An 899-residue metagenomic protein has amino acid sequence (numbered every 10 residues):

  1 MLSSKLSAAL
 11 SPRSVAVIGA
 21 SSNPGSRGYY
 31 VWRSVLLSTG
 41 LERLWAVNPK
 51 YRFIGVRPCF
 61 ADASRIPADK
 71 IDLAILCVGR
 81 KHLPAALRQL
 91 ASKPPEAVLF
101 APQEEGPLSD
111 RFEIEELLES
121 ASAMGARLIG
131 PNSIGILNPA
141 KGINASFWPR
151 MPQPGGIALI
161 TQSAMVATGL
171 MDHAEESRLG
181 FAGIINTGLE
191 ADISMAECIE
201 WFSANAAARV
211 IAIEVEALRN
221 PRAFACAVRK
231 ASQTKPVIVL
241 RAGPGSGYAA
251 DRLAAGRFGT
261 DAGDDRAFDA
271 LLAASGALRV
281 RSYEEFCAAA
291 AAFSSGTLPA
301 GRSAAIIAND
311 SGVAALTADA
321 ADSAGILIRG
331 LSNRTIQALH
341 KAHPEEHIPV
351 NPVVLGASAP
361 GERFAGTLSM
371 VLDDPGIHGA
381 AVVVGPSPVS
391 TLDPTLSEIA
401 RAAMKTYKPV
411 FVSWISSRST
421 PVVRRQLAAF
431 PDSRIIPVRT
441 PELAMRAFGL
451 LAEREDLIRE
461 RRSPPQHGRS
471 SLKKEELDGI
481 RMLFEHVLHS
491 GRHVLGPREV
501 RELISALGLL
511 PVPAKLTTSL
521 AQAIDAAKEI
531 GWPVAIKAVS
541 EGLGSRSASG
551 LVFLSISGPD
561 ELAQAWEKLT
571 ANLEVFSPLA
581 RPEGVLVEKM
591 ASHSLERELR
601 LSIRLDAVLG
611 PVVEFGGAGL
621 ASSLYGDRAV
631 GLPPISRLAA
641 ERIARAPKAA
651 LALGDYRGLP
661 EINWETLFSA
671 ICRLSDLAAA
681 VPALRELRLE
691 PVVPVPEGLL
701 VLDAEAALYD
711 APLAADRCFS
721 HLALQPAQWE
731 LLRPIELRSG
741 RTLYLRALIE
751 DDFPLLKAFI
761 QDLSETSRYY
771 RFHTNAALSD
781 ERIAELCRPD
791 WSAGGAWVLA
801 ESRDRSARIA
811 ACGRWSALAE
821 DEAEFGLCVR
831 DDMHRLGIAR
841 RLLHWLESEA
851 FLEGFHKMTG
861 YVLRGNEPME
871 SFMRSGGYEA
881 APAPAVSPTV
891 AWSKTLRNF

Functional and structural regions predicted by a protein language model:
M1-L41, A46, R840: Hydrophobic, well-ordered beta-alpha structural blocks that scaffold small-molecule cofactor pockets
P95-E96, P102-Q153, A242-A308, G312-V313 (+3 more regions): Peripheral docking tails and interdomain loops at the edges of cofactor- or intermediate-handling domains
W148-A204, A249-R252, A300-P386, P394: Short glycine-cluster motifs
A249-R257, L503, P511-A514, A535-A565 (+2 more regions): Glycine-rich phosphate-binding loop of ATP-grasp-fold ATP-dependent ligases
G263, R279, D393, A402-K405 (+12 more regions): ATP-dependent carboxylate activation and anion-phosphoryl transfer catalytic cores that bind Mg-ATP to form
G276-Y283, R481, H486-V534, A538 (+1 more regions): A conserved helix-loop-beta module that forms one wall/lid of the active-site cleft in ATP-utilizing catalytic domains
L298-A320, V494-L495, K515-V539, P559-I635 (+1 more regions): Phosphate-binding site of ATP-dependent enzymes
A714-F899: Long, contiguous binding/interaction regions
